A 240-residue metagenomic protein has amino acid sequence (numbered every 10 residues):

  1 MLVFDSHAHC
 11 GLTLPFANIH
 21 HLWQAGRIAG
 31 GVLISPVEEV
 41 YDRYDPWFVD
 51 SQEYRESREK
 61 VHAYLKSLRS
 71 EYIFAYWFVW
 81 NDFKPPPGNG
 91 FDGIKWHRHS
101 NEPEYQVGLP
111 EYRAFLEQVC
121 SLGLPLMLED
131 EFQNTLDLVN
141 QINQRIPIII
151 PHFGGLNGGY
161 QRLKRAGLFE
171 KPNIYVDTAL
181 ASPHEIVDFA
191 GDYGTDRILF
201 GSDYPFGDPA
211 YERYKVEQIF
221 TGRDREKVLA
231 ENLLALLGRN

Functional and structural regions predicted by a protein language model:
M1-K60, Y64: An N-terminally biased module of ancient metal coordination in phosphate/nucleic-acid-related enzymes
M1-S6, A17-G30, T195-R197, P209-N240: Mid-to-C-terminal alpha-helical segments outside catalytic/metal-binding sites
V3-A8, G30-L33, I73-W77, D92-W96 (+4 more regions): Hydrophobic faces of well-ordered beta-strands that scaffold small-molecule active sites in alpha/beta enzyme cores
H7-G11, P36-E38, F78-D82, H97-H99 (+4 more regions): Active-site beta-loop-alpha junctions enriched in small/polar residues
T13-W23, V79-G88, D188: Short, acidic/polar
I19-H20, R58-K66, L116, T135-V139 (+2 more regions): Generic structural signal for well-ordered alpha-helices, preferentially at hydrophobic/aromatic core positions
F48-M127: Active-site gating/metal-coordination segments in enzymes
Q106-L199: Catalytic pocket-lining loop regions of alpha/beta-barrel enzymes, especially the amidohydrolase/enolase/GH5 lineages
